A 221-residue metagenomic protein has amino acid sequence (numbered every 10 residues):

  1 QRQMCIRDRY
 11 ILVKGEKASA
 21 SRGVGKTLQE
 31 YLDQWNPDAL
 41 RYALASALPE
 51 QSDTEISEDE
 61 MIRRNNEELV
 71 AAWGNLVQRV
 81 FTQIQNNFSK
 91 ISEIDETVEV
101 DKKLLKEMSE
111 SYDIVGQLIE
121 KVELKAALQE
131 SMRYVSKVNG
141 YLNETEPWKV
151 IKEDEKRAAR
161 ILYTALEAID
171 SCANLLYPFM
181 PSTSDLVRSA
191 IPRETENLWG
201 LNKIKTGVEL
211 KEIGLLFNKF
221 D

Functional and structural regions predicted by a protein language model:
Q1-I6: Short, small-residue-biased leader/transition segments that mark boundaries at the very start of proteins
D8-R9, S46, E130, Y134 (+1 more regions): Short acidic/histidine-centered micro-motifs embedded in hydrophobic/aromatic stretches that mark compact functional
R9-E99, R193-L215, F220: Catalytic adenosine-cofactor/nucleotide-binding cores of aminoacyl-tRNA synthetases and other
A20, Y31-L32, M61-A72, V100-M108 (+3 more regions): Secondary-structure capping and boundary motifs in well-ordered enzyme cores
K26-T27, S111-D113, D170-C172: Short hydrophobic "helix-edge" motifs at membrane interfaces and signal-peptide entry regions
D53-E58, S109-Q117: Short, charged/polar, low-complexity loop and linker segments that flank or interrupt alpha-helical bundles
V77-V115, V135, N139-E155: Conserved, charged catalytic cores of large soluble enzymes
Q117, V122-E123, M132-D221: Basic, alpha-helical terminal appendages of large translation-related enzymes
